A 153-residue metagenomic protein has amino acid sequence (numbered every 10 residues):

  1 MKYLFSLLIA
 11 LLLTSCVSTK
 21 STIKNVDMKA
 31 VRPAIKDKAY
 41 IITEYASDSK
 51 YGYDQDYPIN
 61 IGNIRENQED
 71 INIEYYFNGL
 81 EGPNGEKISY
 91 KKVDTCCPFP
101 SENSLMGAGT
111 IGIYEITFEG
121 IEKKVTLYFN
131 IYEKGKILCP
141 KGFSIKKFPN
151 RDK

Functional and structural regions predicted by a protein language model:
M1-L4: Positively charged n-region of N-terminal signal peptides that target proteins for export
S6-L8: Sec-dependent N-terminal signal peptides
T14-S15: C-terminal motif of bacterial Sec signal peptides marking the signal peptidase cleavage site
T19-G109, G120-K153: N-terminal secretory-pathway/extracellular module detecting exported/lumenal segments and adjacent signal-anchor/first
